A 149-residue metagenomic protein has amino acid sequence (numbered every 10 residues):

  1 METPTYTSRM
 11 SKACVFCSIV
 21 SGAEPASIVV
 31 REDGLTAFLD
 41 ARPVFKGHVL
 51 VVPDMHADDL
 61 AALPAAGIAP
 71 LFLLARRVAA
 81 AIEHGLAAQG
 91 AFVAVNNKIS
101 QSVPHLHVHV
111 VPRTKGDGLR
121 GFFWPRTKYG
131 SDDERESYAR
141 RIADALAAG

Functional and structural regions predicted by a protein language model:
M1-G149: HIT superfamily nucleotide-processing domains
